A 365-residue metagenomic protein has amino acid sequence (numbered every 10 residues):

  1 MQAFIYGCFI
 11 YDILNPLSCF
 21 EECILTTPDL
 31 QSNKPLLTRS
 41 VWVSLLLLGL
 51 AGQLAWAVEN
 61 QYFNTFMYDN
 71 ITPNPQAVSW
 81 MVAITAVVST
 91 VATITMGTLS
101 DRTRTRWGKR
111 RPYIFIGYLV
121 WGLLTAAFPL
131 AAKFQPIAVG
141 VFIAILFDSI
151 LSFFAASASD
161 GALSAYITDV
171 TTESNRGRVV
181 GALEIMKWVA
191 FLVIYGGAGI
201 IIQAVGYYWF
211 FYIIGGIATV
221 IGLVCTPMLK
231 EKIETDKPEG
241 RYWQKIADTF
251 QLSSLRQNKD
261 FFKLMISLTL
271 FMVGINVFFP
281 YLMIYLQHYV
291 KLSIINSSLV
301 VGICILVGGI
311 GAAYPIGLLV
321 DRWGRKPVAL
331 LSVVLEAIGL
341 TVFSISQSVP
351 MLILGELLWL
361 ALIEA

Functional and structural regions predicted by a protein language model:
T26-T38, T235-M265: Juxtamembrane intracellular "pre-TM" segments in multi-pass secondary transporters
P35-T65, N258-F278, L357: Pair of pore-lining "gating" transmembrane helices in MFS-fold secondary transporters
Q61-A77, P280-N296: Short amphipathic helix-loop junctions that connect adjacent transmembrane helices in Major Facilitator Superfamily/SLC
S89, G177-I202: Glycine-rich segments within core transmembrane alpha-helices of 12-TM secondary carriers
T93-R106, G311-G324: Helix-to-loop junctions at the C-terminal end of transmembrane segments in multipass secondary transporters
R111-A127, P327-V342: Structural signature of the two symmetry-related core transmembrane helices
L124, A131, I137-A158, M351-A365: Hydrophobic core of transmembrane alpha-helices in multi-pass small-molecule transporters, especially MFS/SLC-type
K326-A365: C-terminal transmembrane helical hairpin of 12-TM major facilitator-type secondary transporters
